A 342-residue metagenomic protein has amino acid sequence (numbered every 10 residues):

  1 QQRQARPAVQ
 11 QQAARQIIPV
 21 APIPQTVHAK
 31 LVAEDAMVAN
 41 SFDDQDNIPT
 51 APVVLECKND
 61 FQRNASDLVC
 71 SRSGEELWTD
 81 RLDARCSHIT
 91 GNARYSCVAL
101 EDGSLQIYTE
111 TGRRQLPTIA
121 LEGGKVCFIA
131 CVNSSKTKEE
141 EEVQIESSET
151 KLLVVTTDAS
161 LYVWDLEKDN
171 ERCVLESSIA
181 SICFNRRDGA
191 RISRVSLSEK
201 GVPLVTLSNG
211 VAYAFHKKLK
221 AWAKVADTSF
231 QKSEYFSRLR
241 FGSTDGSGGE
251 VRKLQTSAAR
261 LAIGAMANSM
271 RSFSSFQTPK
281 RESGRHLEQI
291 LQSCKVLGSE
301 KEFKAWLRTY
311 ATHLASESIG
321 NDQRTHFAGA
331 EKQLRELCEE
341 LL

Functional and structural regions predicted by a protein language model:
Q1, S237-L342: C-terminal scaffolding/assembly regions of large eukaryotic complex subunits
R6, A13-N59, N64-L82, R114-A120 (+2 more regions): Aromatic (tryptophan-biased) beta-strands that constitute blades/sheets of beta-rich domains
P49-F61, H88, R94-A99, F128-A130 (+4 more regions): Short beta-strand elements that form the blades of beta-propeller/WD-repeat-like and other beta-sheet-rich scaffold
D83-H88, G123-V132, R187-V195, K232-L239: Repeated scaffold domains used in trafficking and secretory/extracellular systems, primarily beta-propellers
E110-G112, L166-D169, K218: Short loop/turn segments that connect beta-strands within beta-propeller blades
L116-L121, E171-G189, W222-F236: Inter-blade linker and blade-boundary elements of WD-repeat/beta-propeller domains
